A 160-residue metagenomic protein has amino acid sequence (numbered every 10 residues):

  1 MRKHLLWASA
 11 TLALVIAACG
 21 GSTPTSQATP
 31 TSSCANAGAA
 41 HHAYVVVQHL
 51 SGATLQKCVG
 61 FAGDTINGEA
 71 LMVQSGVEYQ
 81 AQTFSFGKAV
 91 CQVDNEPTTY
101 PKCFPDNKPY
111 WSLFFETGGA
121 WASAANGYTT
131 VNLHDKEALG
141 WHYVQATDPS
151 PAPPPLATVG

Functional and structural regions predicted by a protein language model:
R2-W7, C19-G160: Ubiquitin-like/PB1-type beta-grasp interaction modules and other compact soluble beta-rich domains
A10-L12: Extended effector regions of multi-domain proteins
L14-A18: C-terminal motif of bacterial Sec signal peptides marking the signal peptidase cleavage site
